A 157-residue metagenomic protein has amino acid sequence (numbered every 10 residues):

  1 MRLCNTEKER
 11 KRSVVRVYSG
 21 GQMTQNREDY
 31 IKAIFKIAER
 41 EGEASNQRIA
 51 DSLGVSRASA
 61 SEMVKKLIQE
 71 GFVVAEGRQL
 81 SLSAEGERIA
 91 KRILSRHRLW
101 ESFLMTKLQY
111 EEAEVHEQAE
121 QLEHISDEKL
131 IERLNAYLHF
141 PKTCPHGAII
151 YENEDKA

Functional and structural regions predicted by a protein language model:
S13-V14, E123-A157: C-terminal regulatory/oligomerization modules of transcriptional regulators
Q25-G42: Short amphipathic alpha-helical interface segments
Y30, I49, A60-E70: Basic amphipathic alpha-helical segments that dock to polyanions
R40-A50: Short acidic, hydrophobic short linear motifs in intrinsically disordered regions
A58, A113: Key DNA-contact positions within bacterial/archaeal DNA-binding proteins
I68-R78: A short, conserved structural fragment
R78-H97: Basic, amphipathic "hinge/linker" alpha-helix immediately C-terminal to the N-terminal HTH DNA-binding motif
